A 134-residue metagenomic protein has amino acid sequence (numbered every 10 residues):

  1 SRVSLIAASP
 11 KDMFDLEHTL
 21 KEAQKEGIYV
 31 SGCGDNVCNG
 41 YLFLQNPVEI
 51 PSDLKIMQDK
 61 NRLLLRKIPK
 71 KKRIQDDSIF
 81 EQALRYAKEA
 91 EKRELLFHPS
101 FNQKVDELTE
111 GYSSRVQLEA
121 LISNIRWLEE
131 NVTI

Functional and structural regions predicted by a protein language model:
S1-K25, P47-S52: Active-site glycine-rich loop that binds ribose-phosphate moieties when present
S1-V3, K25-I28, C38, Q58-N61: Short coil/turn connectors at secondary-structure junctions
L5-A7, V30-G34, L64-R66, Q117: General beta-strand structural signal in soluble alpha/beta enzymes
D12-F14, N36-Y41: Short gly/pro/ser/thr-enriched loop/turn and capping motifs at secondary-structure boundaries
L16-T19, Y41-Q45, Q75-D77, T133: Short acidic, glycine/serine/threonine-rich loops at helix termini
C38-D59: Anionic-ligand binding region
R62-I122: A C-terminal functional module that forms or caps the active site or interfaces directly with catalytic machinery
S123-I134: C-terminal helical cap(s) of enzyme catalytic domains, especially alpha/beta-barrels
